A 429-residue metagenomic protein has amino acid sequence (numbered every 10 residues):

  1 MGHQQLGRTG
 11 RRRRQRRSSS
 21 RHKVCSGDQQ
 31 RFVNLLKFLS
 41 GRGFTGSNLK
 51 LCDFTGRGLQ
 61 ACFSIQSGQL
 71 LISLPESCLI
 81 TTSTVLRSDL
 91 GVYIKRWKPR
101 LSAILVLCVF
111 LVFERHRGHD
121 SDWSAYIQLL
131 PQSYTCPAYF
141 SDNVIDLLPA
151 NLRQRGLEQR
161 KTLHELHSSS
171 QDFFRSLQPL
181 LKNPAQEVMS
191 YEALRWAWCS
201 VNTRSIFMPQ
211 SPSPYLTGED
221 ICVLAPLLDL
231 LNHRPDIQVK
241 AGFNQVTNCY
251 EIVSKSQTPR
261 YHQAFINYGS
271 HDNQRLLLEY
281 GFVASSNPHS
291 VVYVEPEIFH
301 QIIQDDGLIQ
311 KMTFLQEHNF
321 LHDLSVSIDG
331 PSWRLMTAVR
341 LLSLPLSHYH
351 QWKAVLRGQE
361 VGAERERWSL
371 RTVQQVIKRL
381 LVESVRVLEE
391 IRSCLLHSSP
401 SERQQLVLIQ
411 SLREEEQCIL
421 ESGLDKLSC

Functional and structural regions predicted by a protein language model:
G2-C78, S83-L86, E114-C429: Long, positively charged leader/targeting segments at protein N-termini
L79-I80, R96-R100, I104-R117: Hydrophobic or amphipathic alpha-helical targeting/insertion segments
D89-K95, K426: Secreted, disulfide-rich extracellular signaling modules
